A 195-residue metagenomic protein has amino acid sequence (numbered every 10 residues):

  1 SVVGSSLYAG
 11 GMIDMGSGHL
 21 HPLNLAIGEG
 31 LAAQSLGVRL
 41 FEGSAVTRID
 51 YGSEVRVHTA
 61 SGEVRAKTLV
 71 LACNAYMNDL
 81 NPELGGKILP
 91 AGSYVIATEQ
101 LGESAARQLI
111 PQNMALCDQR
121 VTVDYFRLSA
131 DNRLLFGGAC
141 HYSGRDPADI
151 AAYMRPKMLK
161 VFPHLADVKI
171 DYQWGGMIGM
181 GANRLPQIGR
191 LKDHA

Functional and structural regions predicted by a protein language model:
S1: Dinucleotide-binding Rossmann-like beta1-alpha1 core, especially the glycine-rich loop that anchors the ADP
G4-S6, L128-S129: Glycine-rich phosphate/diphosphate-binding loops that line cofactor/substrate pockets in enzymes
L7, G37, A166-K169: Secondary-structure boundary/capping signal
L7-I13, G181-R184: Short amphipathic alpha-helical segments at helix boundaries and their inter-helical linkers
A9-K67: Helical element adjacent to the flavin cofactor pocket in flavoenzyme catalytic cores
G11-I13, L71, A195: Short hydrophobic beta-strand segments
V46-R48, S53-V57, G62-D193: Active-site substrate-recognition segment that forms the wall of the catalytic cavity or substrate channel
